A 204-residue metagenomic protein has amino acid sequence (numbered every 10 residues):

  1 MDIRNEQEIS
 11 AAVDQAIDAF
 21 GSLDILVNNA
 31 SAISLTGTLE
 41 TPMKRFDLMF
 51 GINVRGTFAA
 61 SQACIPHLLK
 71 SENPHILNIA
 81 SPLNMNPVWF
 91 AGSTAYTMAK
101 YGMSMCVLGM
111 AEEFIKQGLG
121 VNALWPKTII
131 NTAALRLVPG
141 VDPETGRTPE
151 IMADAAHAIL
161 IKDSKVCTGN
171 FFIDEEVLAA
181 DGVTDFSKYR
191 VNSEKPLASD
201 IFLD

Functional and structural regions predicted by a protein language model:
M1-A12, M43: The beta1-alpha1 cofactor-binding region of Rossmann-like NAD(H)/NADP(H)-dependent oxidoreductases
S22, S104-V107, F114-P126, V166-F172: Conserved Rossmann-fold SDR core element
N28-S31, P74-S81, G120-W125, T168: Structural signature of the Rossmann-like NAD(P)-dependent dehydrogenase/reductase core
G37-D47: Substrate-binding pocket helix/loop in short-chain dehydrogenase/reductase
S61-Q62, L108: A short, exposed helix-loop element centered on a Lys and neighboring polar residues
L69, H75-K116, T128: Catalytic loop of short-chain dehydrogenase/reductase
A123-L124, V141-D204: C-terminal helical subdomain
